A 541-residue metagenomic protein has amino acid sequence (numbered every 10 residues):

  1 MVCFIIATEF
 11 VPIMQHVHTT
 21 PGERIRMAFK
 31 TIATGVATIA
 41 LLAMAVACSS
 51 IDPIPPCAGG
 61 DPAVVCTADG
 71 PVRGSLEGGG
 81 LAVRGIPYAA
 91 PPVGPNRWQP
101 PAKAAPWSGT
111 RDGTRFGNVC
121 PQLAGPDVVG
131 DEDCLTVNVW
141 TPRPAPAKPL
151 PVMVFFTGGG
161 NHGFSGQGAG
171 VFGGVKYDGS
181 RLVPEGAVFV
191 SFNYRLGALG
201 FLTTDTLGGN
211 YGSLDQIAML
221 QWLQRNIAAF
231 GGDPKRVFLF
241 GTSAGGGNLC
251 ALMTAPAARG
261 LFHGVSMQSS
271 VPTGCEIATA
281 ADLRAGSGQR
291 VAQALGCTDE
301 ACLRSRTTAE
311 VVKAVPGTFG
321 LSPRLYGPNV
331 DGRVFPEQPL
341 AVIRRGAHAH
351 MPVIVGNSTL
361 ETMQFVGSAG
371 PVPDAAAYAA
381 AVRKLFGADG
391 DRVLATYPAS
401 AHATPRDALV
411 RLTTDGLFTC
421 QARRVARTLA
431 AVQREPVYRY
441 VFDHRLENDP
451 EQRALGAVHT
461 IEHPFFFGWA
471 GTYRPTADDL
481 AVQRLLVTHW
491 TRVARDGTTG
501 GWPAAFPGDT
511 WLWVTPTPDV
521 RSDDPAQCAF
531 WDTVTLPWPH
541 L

Functional and structural regions predicted by a protein language model:
T8-R26: Short, Lys/Arg-enriched N-terminal segments with co-localized hydrophobic residues within the first ~10-30 amino acids
I25-V36: Bacterial N-terminal signal peptides that target proteins for export
G35-A45: Bacterial N-terminal signal peptides
A47-N210, S322, Y473-L486, A494-G501 (+1 more regions): Non-catalytic accessory segments of hydrolases
Q122-E300, P316-G317, R333-S368, R434 (+1 more regions): Serine-hydrolase-like catalytic core of hydrolytic proteins
T273, T308-L480: Substrate-gating cap/lid region and adjacent catalytic-acid/histidine neighborhood within extracellular/lumenal
R333-F335, M351, S400, A430-V437 (+3 more regions): Alpha/beta-hydrolase-fold serine-hydrolase catalytic core, especially in secreted/extracellular enzymes
